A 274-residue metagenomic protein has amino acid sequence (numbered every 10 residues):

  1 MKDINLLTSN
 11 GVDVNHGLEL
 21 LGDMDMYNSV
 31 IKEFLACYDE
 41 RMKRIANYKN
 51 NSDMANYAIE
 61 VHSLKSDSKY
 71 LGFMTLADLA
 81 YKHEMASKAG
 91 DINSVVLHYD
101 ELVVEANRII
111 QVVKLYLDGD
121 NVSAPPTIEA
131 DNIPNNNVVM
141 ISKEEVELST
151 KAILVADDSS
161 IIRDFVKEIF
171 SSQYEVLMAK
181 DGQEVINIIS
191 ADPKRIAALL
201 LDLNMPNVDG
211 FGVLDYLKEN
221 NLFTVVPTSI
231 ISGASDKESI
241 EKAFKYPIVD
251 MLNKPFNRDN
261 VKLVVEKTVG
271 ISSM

Functional and structural regions predicted by a protein language model:
M1-K151, I162: Two-component system phosphorelay core
A36, S160-M178, E219: Two-component/phosphorelay signaling modules centered on CheY-like receiver
M178, N207-V208: Residue-level signal for the "D+5" position in two-component response regulator receiver
M178-A198: Acidic, metal-coordinating helix/loop segments flanking the phosphotransfer/catalytic sites of two-component signaling
D202, S232: Active-site residues of response regulator receiver
P206-N207, D236: The feature encodes the CheY-like receiver
F256-E266, S273: C-terminal output helix
